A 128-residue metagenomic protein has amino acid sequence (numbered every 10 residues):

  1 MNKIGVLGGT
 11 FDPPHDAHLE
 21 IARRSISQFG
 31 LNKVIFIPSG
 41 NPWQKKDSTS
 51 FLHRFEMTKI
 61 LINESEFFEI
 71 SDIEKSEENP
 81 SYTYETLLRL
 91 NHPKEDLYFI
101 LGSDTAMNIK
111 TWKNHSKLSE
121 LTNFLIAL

Functional and structural regions predicted by a protein language model:
M1-L128: Nucleotidyltransferase catalytic core that binds NTPs
